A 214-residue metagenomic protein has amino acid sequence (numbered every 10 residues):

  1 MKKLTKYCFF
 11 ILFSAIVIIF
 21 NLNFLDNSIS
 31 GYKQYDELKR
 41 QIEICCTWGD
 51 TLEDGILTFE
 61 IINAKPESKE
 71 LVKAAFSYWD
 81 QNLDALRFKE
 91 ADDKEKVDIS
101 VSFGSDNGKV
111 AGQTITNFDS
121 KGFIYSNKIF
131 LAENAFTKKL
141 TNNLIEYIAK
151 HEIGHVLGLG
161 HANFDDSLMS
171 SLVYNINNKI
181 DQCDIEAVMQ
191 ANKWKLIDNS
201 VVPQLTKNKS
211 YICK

Functional and structural regions predicted by a protein language model:
M1-K3: N-terminal secretory signal peptides that target proteins for export/translocation
T5-S68, F76, Q113-K121, L196-V201 (+1 more regions): Disordered inhibitory propeptide/activation segment of secreted metzincin zinc metalloprotease zymogens, centered on
I18-N27, D119-K121, Y125-L144, G160-K214: Metalloprotease/metallohydrolase-associated module, dominated by Zn2+-dependent proteases
G55-I56, D84-L86, K96-V97, D165 (+1 more regions): Loop/turn elements at helix/coil->beta-strand transitions in domains of secreted/extracellular proteins
K65, A91-D93, I185: Intrinsic-disorder/low-complexity, polar/charged segments
K69-V156, G160: Metzincin-family zinc-dependent endopeptidase catalytic domain
